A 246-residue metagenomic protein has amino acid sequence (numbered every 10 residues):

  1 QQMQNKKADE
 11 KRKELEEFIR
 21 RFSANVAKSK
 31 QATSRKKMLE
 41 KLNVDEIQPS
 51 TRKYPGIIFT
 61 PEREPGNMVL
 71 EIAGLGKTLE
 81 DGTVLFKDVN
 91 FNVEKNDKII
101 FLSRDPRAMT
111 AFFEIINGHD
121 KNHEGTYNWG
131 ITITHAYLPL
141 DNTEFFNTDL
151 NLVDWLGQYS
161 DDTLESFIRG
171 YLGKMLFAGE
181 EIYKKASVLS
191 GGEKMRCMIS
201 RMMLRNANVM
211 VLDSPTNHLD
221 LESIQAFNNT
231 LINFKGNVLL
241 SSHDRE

Functional and structural regions predicted by a protein language model:
Q1-M3, E62-E246: ABC ATP-binding cassette signature C-motif
Q2-D88, N92-K95, A226: Coupling and communication elements adjacent to P-loop NTPase active sites across diverse families
